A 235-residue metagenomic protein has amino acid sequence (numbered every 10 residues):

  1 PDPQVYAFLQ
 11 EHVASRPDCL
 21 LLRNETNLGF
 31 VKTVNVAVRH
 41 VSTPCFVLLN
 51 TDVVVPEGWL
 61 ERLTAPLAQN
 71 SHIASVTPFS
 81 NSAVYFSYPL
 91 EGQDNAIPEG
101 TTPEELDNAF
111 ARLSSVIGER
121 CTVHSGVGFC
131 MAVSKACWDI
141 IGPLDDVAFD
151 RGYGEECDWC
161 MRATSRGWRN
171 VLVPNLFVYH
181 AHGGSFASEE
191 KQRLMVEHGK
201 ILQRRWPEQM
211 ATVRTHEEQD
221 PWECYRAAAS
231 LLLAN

Functional and structural regions predicted by a protein language model:
P1-T26: Acidic donor-binding segment of Leloir-type glycosyltransferases
N24-V41: Glycine-rich, basic loop-to-helix element that forms the pyrophosphate-binding segment of sugar-nucleotide handling
V31, A96-A136: A recurrent flexible, glycine/aromatic-enriched loop bordering the glycosyltransferase active site that acts as
F46: Short aromatic/hydrophobic "clamp" motif used to bind/position activated sugar donors
L49-T51: Active-site acidic Asp-centered loop
V53-N95: Conserved donor NDP-sugar-binding/catalytic core segment of glycosyltransferases
G58-T64, G118, T122-G142, V147-F177: A short, conserved alpha-helix in the catalytic core of glycosyltransferases
A83-V84, L90, G100, M161-A234: Active-site-adjacent helix/loop segment of glycosyltransferases that harbors family-specific signature motifs
